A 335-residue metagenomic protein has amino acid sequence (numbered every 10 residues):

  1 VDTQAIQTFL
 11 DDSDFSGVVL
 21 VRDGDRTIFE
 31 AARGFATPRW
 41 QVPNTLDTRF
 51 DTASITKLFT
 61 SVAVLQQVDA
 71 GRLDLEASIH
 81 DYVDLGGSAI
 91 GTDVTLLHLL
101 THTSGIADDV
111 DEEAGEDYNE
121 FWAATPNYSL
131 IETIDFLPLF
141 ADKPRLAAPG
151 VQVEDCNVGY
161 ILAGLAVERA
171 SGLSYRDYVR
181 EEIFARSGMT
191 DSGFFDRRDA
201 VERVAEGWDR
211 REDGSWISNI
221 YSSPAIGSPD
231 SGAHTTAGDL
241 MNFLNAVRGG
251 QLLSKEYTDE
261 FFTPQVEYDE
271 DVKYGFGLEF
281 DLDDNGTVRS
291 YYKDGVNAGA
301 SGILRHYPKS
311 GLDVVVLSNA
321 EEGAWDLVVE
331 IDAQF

Functional and structural regions predicted by a protein language model:
V1-A32, D81, E168-L173, D177-E181 (+3 more regions): Catalytic loop of the DD-peptidase/beta-lactamase superfamily, centered on the K-T-G motif and neighboring
D2, T48, L75, T92 (+5 more regions): Residue-level signature of the cytosolic catalytic core of signaling kinases
D12-G17, W40-H98, A147-V158, S228-S231 (+1 more regions): Short active-site loop at a secondary-structure junction that contains or immediately precedes the catalytic residue(s)
F29-A32, D47-R49, D108-G115, N119-V201 (+1 more regions): Catalytic-site signature segments of enzymes, centered on catalytic residues
F35-T37, S78-L85, A114-A123, R197-R198 (+1 more regions): Short linear capping/connector segments at secondary-structure termini
T37-T45, A324-I331: A short, polar/charged loop-to-alpha-helix boundary motif
R39, I134-L146, R211-P224: The feature captures the short pre-catalytic strand/loop hairpin that immediately precedes and shapes the active-site
D51-I55, Q67-E112, D142, L165 (+2 more regions): Active-site helix/loop module of the DD-peptidase/beta-lactamase fold, centered on the serine-lysine SxxK catalytic
